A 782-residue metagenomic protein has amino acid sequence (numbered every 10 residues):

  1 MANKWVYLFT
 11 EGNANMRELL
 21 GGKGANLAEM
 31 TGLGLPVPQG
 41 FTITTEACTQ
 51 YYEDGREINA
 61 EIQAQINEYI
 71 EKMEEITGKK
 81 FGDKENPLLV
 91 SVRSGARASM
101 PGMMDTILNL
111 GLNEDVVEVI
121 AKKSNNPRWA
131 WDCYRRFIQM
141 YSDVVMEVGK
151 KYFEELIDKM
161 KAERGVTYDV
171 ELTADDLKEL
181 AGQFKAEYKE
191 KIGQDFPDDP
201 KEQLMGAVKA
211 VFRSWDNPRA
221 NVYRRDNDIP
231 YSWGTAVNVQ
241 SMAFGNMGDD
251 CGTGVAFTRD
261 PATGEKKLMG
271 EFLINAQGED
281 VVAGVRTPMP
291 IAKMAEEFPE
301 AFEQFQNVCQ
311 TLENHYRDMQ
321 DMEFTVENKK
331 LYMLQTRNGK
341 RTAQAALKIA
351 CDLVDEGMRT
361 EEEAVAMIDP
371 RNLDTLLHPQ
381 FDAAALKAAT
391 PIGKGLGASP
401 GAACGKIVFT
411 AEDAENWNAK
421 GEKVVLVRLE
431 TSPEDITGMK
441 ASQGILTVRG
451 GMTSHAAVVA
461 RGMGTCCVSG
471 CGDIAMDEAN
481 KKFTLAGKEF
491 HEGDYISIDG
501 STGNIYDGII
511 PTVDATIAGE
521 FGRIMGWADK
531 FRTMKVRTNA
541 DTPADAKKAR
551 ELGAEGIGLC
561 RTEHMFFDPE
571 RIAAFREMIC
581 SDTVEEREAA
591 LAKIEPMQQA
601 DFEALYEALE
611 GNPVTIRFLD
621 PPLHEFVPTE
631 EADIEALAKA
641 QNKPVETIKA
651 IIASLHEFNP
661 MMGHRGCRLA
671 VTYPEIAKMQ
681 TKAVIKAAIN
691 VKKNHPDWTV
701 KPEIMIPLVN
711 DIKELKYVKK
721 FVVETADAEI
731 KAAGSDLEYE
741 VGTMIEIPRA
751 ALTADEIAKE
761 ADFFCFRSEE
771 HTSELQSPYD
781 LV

Functional and structural regions predicted by a protein language model:
M1-N238, L334, A385-L429, A475 (+9 more regions): N-terminal beta-alpha lobe that positions the nucleotide/phosphoryl donor in ATP/NTP-coupled carboxylate activation
A2-W5, N13-A14, E202, G206 (+18 more regions): ATP-dependent carboxylate/acyl-activation modules
E18-A47, L89-V117, F137-M140, V144-V145 (+9 more regions): Conserved phosphate/anionic-ligand binding catalytic regions in large, soluble enzymes, centered on
F41-Y52, D143, E147-G182, F272 (+7 more regions): Terminal amphipathic helices with adjacent charged low-complexity linkers/tails
I66-K84, E190-K201, V208, P218 (+5 more regions): Phosphate-interacting basic helix/loop segments used at nucleotide- and nucleic-acid interfaces
K80-N86, K151-E155, Q194-K201, N221-Y223 (+6 more regions): Flexible, glycine/charged-enriched surface loops at secondary-structure junctions
R93, I517, W527-P778: Conserved alpha/beta-domain cores
Q380, G401-A414, N418-K423, L429-C560 (+2 more regions): Acidic, glycine-rich flexible loop/linker segments
